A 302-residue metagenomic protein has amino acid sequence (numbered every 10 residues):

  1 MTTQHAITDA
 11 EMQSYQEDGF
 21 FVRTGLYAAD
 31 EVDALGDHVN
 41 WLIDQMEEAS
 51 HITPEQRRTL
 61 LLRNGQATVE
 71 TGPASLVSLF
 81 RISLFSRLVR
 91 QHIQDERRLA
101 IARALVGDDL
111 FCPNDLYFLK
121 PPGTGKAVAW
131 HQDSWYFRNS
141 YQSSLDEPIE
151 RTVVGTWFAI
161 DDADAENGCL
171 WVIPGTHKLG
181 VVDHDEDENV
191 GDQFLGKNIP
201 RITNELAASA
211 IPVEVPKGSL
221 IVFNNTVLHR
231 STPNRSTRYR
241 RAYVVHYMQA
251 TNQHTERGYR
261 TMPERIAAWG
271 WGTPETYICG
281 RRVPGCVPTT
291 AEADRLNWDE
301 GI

Functional and structural regions predicted by a protein language model:
M1-D18, T24-W130, W135-Q142, G258 (+1 more regions): Non-heme Fe(II)-dependent double-stranded beta-helix
Q13, E150-V153, A163-L228: Double-stranded beta-helix
Q45, A67, D183, D187 (+2 more regions): Non-heme Fe(II)/2-oxoglutarate
S86-Q91, S143-S144, P200-I211, R230-T232: Active-site rim elements
D108-D115, K126-V128, T152-F158, G168 (+1 more regions): Generic beta-strand structural signal
L116, P121, Q132-S134, V154 (+2 more regions): Short, structured patches in soluble enzyme cores that scaffold and shape functional sites
K120, I173-G180, H246-N252: Short edge-strand/loop segments of extracellular domains
K126-Q132, N139-Q142, E166-V172, V181-D185 (+1 more regions): A short secondary-structure junction signal
